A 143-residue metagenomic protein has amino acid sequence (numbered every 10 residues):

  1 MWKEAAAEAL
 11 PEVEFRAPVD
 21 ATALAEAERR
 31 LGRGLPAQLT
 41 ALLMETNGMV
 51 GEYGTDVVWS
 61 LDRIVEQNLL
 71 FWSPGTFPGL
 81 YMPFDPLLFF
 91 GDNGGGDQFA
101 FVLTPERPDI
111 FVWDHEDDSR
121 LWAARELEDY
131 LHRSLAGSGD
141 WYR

Functional and structural regions predicted by a protein language model:
M1-Q98, W141-R143: A surface-exposed partner-binding patch
D85, R107-P108: Sequence-level motif detector for i,i+2 pairs with an aromatic at +2
G91-G95, T104-P105, H115-D117: Short, flexible beta-strand-to-coil junctions
A100-L103, W122-A124: Short conserved micro-motifs at the rims of enzyme active sites and ligand-binding pockets
T104-R107, L127-D129: A short, sequence-level motif marking secondary-structure junctions
P108-D109, R120: Long, low-complexity acidic/proline-rich regions
D118-Y142: Compact, glycine/acidic-enriched structural inserts
